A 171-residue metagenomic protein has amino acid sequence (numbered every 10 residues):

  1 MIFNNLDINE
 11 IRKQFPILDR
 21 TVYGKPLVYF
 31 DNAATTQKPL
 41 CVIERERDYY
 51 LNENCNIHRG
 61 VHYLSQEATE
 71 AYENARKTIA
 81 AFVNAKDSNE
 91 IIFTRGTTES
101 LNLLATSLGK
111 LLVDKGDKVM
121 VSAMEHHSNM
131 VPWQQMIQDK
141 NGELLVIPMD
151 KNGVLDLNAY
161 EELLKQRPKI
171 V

Functional and structural regions predicted by a protein language model:
M1-V171: Pyridoxal 5′-phosphate
